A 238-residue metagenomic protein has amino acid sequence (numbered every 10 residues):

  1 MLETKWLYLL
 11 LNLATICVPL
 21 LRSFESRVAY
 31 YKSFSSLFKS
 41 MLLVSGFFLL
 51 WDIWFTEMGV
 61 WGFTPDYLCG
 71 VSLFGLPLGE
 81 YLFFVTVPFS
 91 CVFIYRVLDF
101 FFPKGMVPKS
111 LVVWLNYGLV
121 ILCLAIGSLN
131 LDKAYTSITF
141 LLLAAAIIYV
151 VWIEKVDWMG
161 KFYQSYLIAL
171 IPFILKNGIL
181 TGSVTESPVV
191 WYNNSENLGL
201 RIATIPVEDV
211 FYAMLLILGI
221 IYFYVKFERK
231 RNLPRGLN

Functional and structural regions predicted by a protein language model:
M1, L21-K32, L129-D132: Short, hydrophobic transmembrane alpha-helix segments
M1-A14: Hydrophobic transmembrane alpha-helical segments in integral membrane proteins
M1-E3, L68-L82, E196-V210: Short aromatic-rich membrane-water interface segments that cap or initiate transmembrane helices in multi-pass membrane
M1-L2, A125-T136, E154-V156: Membrane-interface helix caps and helix-loop-helix hairpins in membrane proteins
L11-P19, E80-R96, L142-I147, E208-Y224: Hydrophobic cores of alpha-helical transmembrane segments in multi-pass inner/ER membrane proteins, independent
P19-F24, G127, L143-K161: Alpha-helical transmembrane segments in multipass membrane proteins, preferentially the mid-helix core
E25-S36, F101-S110, W152-K161: Membrane-interface helix-boundary motifs at transmembrane edges
S40-M58: A generic, lipid-embedded transmembrane alpha helix
